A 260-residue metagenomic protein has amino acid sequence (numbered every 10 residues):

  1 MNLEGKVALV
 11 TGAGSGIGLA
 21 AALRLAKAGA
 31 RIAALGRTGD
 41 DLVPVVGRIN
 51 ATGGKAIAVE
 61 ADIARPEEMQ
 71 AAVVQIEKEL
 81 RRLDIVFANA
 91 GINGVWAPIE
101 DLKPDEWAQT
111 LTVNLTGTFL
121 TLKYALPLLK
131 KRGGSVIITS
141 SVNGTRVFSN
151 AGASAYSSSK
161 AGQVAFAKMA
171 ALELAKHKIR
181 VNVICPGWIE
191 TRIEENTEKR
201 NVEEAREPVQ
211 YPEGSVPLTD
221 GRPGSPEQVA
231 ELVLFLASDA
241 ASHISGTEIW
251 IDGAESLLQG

Functional and structural regions predicted by a protein language model:
E4, N93-W96, V233-L234, S245-G260: Short C-terminal tail/terminal secondary-structure segment of NAD(P)H-dependent dehydrogenase/reductase domains
G14-G16: Conserved glycine-rich cofactor-binding loop
A97-I99, K103-Q109, P212-G214: Substrate-binding pocket helix/loop in short-chain dehydrogenase/reductase
L122, S159, A167: Active-site helix of classical SDR
P127, L172-K176, S242: Alpha-helical segment proximal to the catalytic Tyr-Lys
S141: Residue(s) in the substrate-gating loop at a strand-loop-helix junction that position the organic substrate next
V183, A205-I244, I249-G253: C-terminal helical subdomain
